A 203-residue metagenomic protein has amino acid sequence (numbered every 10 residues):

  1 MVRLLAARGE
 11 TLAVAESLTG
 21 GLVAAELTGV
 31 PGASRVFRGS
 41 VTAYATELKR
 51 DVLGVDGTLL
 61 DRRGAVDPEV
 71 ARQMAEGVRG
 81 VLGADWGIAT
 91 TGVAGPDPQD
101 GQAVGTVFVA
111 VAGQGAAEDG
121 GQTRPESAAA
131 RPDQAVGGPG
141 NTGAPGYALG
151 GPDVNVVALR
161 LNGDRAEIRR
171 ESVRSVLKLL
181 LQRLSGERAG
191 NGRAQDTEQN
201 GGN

Functional and structural regions predicted by a protein language model:
M1-N203: Short alpha-helical segments enriched in small residues
